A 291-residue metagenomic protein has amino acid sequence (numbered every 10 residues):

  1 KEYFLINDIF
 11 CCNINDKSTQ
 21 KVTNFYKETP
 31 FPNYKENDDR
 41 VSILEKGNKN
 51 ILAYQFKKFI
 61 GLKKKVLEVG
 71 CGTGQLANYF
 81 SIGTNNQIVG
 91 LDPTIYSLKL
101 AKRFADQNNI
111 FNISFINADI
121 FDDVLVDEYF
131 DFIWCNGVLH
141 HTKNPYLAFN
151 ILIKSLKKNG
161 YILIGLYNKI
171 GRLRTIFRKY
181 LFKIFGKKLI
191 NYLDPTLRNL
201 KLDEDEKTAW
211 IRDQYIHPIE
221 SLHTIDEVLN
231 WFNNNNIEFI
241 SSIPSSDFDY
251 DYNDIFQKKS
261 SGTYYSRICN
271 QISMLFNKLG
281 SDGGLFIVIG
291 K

Functional and structural regions predicted by a protein language model:
K1-N33: N-terminal auxiliary segments of SAM/dcSAM-dependent transferases
D38-K63: Conserved alpha-helix/loop element of class I SAM-dependent methyltransferases that forms part of the SAM/SAH-binding
T73-T84: Conserved SAM-binding loop of SAM-dependent methyltransferases across substrates and taxa, primarily the Class I
N109-F121: Conserved SAM-binding strand-loop segment of SAM-dependent methyltransferases
V124-F132: A short acidic, Gly/Pro-enriched loop at the edge of an enzyme's catalytic core that lines a small-molecule cofactor
Y146-K158: A short glycine-rich, Lys/Arg-flanked "PGG" loop and its adjoining helix->strand segment in the class I
Y161-T196: Conserved class I S-adenosyl-L-methionine
E204-K291: Rossmann-like AdoMet/SAM-dependent catalytic core
